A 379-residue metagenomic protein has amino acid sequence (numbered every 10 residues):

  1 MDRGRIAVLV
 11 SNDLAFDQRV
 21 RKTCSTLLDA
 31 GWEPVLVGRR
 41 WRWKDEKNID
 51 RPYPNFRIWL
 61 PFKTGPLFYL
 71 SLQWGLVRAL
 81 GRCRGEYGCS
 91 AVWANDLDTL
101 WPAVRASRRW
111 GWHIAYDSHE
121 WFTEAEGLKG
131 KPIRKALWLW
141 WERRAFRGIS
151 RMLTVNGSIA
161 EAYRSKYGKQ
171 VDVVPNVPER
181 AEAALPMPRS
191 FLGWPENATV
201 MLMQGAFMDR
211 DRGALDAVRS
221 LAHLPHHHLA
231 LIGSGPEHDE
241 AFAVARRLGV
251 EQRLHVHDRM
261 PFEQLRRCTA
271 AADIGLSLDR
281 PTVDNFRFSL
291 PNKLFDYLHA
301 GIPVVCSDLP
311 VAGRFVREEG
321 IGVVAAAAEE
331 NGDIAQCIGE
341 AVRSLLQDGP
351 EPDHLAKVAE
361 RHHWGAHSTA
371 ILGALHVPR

Functional and structural regions predicted by a protein language model:
V8-L9, P195-L221: Conserved donor-binding/catalytic core segment of Leloir-type glycosyltransferases
G38, T123, L139-L185, W194 (+1 more regions): Donor nucleotide-sugar binding/catalytic pocket of nucleotide-sugar-dependent glycosyltransferases
E46-N48, I133, A183-P195, P352: A short helix/loop element that forms part of the nucleotide-sugar donor recognition site in Leloir-type
S71-W74, W110-H113, F122-R144, R210-D211: Nucleotide-sugar donor phosphate/pyrophosphate-binding loop at the beta->alpha transition of glycosyltransferases
V77-G81, W101, R105-R109, Y116 (+2 more regions): Membrane-proximal helix-turn-helix segments that form the acceptor-binding/catalytic region of lipid-linked
F242-R267: Nucleotide-activated donor-binding/catalytic signature segment of Leloir-type glycosyltransferases, i.e., the conserved
R253, T269-R287, I302: Acidic donor-binding loop of glycosyltransferase active sites
A328-D333, L346-L375: A charged, aromatic-enriched C-terminal amphipathic alpha-helix characteristic of glycosyltransferases across folds
